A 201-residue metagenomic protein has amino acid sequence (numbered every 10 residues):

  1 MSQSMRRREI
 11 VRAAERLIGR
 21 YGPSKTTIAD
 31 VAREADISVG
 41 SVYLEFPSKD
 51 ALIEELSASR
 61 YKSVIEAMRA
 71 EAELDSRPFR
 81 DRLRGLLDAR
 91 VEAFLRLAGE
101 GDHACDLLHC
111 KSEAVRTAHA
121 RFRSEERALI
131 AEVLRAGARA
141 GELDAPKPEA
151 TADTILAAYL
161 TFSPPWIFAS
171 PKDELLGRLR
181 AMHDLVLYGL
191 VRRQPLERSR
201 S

Functional and structural regions predicted by a protein language model:
E9, L17-A51, E55, S59: Helix-turn-helix
E55, R69-R96, T151-I155, P195: Hydrophobic alpha-helical connector segments
L56, R60, V64, L86-R90 (+3 more regions): Hydrophobic/aromatic residues within well-ordered alpha-helical segments
K62-I65, E113-R139, E149-T154, G177: Amphipathic alpha-helical packing segments from all-alpha helical-bundle domains
D81, F94-A114, P164: Amphipathic alpha-helical segments used for helix-helix packing
G85, A89-E92, R96, R127-A140 (+3 more regions): C-terminal peripheral helix-coil segments that are non-catalytic and often amphipathic
